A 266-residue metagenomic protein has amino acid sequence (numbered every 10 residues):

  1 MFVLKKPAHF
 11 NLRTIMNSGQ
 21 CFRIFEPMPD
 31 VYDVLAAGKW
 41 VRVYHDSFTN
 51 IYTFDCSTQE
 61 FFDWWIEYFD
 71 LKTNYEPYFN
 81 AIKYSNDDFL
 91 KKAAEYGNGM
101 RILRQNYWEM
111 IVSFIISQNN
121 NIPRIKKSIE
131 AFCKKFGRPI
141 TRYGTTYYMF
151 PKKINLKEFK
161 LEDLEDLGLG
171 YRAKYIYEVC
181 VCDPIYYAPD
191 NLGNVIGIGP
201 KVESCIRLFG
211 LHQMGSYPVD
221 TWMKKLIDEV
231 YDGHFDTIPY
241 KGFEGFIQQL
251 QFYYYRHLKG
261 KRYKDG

Functional and structural regions predicted by a protein language model:
M1-G266: HhH-family (HhH-GPD) DNA N-glycosylase catalytic core used in base-excision repair
